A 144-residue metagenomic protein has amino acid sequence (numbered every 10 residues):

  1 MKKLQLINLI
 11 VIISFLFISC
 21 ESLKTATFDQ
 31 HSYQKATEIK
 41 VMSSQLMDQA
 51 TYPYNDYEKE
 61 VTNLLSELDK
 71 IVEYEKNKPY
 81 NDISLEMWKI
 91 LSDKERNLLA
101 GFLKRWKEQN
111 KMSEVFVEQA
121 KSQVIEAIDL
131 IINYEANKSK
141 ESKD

Functional and structural regions predicted by a protein language model:
M1-N8: Bacterial N-terminal signal peptides that target proteins for export
L16-S19: C-terminal motif of bacterial Sec signal peptides marking the signal peptidase cleavage site
E21-K24: Bacterial signal peptide processing site
T27-Q49: Post-signal peptide N-terminal segment of mature Sec-exported envelope proteins
K40-S43, M47, L68-E75, R96-L103 (+2 more regions): A structural signal for well-ordered alpha-helices, especially hydrophobic packing surfaces of coiled-coils
D48-E86: Alpha-helical segments in soluble extracytoplasmic regions
L68, E75-V117: Long, amphipathic, charge-rich alpha-helical segments that form helical bundles/coiled-coils
L98-D144: C-terminal amphipathic alpha-helix
